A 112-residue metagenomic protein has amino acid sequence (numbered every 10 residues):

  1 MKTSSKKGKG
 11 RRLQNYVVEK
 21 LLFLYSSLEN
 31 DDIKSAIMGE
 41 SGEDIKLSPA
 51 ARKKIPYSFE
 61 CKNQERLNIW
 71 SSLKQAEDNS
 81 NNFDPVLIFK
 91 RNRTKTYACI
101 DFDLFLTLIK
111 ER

Functional and structural regions predicted by a protein language model:
M1-R112: Catalytic phosphate/metal-binding cores of nucleic-acid and nucleotide-processing enzymes, i.e., regions that mediate
